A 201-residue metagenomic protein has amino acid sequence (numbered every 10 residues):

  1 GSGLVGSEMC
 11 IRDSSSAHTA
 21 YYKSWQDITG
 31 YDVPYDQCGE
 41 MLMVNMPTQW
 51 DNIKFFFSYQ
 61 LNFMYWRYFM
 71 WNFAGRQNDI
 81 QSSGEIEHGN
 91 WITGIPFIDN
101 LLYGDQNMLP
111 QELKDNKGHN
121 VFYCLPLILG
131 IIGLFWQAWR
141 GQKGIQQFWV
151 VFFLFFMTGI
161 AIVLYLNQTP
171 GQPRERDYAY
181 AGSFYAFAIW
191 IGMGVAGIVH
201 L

Functional and structural regions predicted by a protein language model:
S2-I11: Short, small-residue-biased leader/transition segments that mark boundaries at the very start of proteins
K54-F57: A cross-kingdom feature that marks long, compositionally biased intrinsically disordered regions
S82-I131: Membrane-interface anchor segments at the N-terminal boundary of transmembrane helices in multi-pass membrane enzymes
N116-H119, G144, V163-A181: Membrane-interface catalytic loops of GT-C/OST-like multi-pass glycosylation enzymes that act
Y123-K143, G197: Hydrophobic, aromatic-rich transmembrane alpha-helices and their immediate juxtamembrane boundary segments
G141-F155: Membrane-interfacial loop-to-transmembrane alpha-helix junctions, especially the N-terminal start
L154-L164: Aromatic-anchored segments of alpha-helical transmembrane domains
Q172-G197: Hydrophobic/aromatic-rich transmembrane helices and adjacent perimembrane loops
